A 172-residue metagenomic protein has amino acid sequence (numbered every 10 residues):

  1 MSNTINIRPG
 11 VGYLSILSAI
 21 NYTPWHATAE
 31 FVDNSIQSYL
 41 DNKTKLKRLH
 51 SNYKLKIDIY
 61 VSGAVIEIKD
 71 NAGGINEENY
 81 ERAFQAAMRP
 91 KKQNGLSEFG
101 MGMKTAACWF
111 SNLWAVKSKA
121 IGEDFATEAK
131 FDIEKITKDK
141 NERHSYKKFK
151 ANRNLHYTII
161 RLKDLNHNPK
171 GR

Functional and structural regions predicted by a protein language model:
M1-K54, E78-E81: Bergerat-fold GHKL ATPase/HATPase_c domain
M1-N6, Y53-V61, E98-C108: Short N-terminal helix-initiation segments at or just after the protein's N-terminus
Y22, D70-G74, P169-R172: Ordered, soluble secondary-structure elements with a strong preference for glycine-centered loop motifs and nearby
T23, S38, P90, F110-L113: Generic recognition of well-structured, leucine-rich alpha-helical segments and adjacent helix-turn regions within
W25-A29, E77, G100, K104-C108: Amphipathic alpha-helical transducer elements in NTP-driven molecular machines
W25-H26, V61-G63, L155: Short loop/turn elements that form and flank the Walker-type P-loop nucleotide-binding site in RecA-like NTPase cores
I36-E98, R143: Conserved beta-strand-loop-beta-strand hairpin that lines the nucleotide-binding pocket of ATP/GTP-utilizing enzymes
K92-R172: GHKL-type ATPase core
